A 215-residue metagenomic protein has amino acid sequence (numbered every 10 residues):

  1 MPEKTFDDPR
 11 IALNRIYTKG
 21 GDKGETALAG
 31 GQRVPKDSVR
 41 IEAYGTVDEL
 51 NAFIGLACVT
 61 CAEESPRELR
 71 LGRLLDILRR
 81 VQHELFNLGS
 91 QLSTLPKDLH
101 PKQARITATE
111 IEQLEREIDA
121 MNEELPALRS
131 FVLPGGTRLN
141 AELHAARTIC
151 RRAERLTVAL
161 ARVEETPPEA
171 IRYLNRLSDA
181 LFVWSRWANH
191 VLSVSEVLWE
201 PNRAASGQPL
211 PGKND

Functional and structural regions predicted by a protein language model:
M1-D215: Phosphate/pyrophosphate-binding loop motifs in nucleotide- or prenyl diphosphate-using proteins
